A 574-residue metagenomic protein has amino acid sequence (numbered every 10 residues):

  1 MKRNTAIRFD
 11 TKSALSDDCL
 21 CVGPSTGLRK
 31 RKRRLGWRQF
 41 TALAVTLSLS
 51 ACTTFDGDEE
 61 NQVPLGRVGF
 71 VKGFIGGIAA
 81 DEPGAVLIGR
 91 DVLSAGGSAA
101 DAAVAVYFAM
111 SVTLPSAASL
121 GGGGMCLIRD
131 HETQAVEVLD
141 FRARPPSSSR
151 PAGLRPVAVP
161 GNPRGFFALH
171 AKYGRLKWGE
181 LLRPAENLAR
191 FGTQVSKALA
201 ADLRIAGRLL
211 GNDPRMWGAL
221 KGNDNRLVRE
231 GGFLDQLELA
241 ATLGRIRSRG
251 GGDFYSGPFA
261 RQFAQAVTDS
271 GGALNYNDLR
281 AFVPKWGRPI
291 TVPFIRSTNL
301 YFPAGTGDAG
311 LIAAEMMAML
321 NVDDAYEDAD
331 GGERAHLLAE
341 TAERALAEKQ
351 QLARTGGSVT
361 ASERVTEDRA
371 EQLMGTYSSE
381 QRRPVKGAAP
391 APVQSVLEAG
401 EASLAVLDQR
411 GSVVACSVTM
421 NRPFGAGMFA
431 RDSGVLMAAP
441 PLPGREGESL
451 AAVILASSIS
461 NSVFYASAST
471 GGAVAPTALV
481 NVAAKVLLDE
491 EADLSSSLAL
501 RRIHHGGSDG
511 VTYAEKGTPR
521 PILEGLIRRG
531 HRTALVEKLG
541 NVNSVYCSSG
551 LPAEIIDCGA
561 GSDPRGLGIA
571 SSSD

Functional and structural regions predicted by a protein language model:
K12-T41: Bacterial N-terminal signal peptides that target proteins for export
T41-S50: Bacterial N-terminal signal peptides
T53-L87, D91, G97-A304, Y377-S378 (+2 more regions): Noncatalytic scaffold domains of N-terminal-nucleophile
A100, V112-A118, L127-R129, E137 (+3 more regions): Active-site rim segments in enzyme catalytic domains, especially the processed small/beta chain of N-terminal
V136-K172, D202-G207, F302-D324, E446-H505: N-terminal accessory/precursor segments of enzymes
W286, E398-E401, P423, E448-L450: Short, small/polar residue-rich loop motifs at catalytic or cofactor-binding pockets
V322-T419, S433: Internal maturation/activation junctions in enzymes
L479, K485, D489-E537: Extended C-terminal subregions enriched in glycine
